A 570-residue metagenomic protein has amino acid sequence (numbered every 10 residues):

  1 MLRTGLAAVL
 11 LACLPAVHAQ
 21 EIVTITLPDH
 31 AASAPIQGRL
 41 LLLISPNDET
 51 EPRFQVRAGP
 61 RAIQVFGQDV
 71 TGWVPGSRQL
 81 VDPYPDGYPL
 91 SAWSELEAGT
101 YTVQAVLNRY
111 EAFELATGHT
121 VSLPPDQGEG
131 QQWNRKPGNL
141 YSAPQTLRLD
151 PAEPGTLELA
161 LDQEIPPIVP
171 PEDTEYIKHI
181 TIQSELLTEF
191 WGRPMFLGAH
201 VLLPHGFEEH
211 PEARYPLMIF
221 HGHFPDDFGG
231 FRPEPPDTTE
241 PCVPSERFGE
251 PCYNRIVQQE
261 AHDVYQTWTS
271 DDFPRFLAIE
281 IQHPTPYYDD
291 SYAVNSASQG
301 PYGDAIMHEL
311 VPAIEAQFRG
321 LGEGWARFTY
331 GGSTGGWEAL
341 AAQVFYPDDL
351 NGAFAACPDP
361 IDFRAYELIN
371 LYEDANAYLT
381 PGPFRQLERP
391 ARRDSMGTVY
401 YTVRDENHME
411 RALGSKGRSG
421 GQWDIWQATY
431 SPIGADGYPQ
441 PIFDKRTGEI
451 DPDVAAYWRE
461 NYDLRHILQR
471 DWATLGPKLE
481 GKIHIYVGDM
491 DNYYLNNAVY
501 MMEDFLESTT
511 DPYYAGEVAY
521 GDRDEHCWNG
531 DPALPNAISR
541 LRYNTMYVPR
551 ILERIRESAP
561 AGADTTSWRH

Functional and structural regions predicted by a protein language model:
M1-L6: Bacterial N-terminal signal peptides that target proteins for export
A8-L11: Intrinsically disordered, low-complexity, mixed-charge
L14-A16: N-terminal signal peptide c-region/cleavage motif recognized by signal peptidases
Q20-L27, S33-L40, P194-H200, I219: Contiguous beta-strand segments within globular domains
P46-G87, S91-H570: Non-catalytic cap/lid and distal C-terminal segments of serine-dependent acyl enzymes
